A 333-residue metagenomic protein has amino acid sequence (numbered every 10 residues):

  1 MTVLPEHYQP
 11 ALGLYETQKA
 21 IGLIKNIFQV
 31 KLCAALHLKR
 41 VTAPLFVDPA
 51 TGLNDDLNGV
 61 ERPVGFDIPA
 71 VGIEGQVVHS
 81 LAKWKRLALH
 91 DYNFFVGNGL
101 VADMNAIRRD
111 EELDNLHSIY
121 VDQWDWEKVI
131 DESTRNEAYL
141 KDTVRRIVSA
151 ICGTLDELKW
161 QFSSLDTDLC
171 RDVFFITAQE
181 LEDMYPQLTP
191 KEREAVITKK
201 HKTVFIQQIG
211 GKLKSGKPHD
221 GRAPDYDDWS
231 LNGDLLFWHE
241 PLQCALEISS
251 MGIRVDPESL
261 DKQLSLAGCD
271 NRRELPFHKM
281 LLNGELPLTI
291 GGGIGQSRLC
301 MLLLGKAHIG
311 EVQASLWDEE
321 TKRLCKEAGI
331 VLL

Functional and structural regions predicted by a protein language model:
M1-H117, D125-V129: Class II aminoacyl-tRNA synthetase-like tRNA-binding/catalytic domains
E16-K19, L23, I27, R135-D142 (+4 more regions): Generic recognition of stable, solvent-exposed alpha-helical segments in well-folded globular domains
L32-K39, I147-L158, A307: A generic secondary-structure signal for well-formed alpha-helical elements
V41, D48-N54, T167-I176, D318: N-terminal pre-domains immediately preceding structured catalytic cores
F66-I68, H90-V96, L116-S118, D166 (+4 more regions): A general structural signal for short secondary-structure junctions and capping/turn motifs
N98-L100, V121-D125, H201-T203, Q243-A245: Extracellular structured ligand-interaction cores
A102-E192: Extended, charged alpha-beta segments that form solvent-exposed binding/catalytic grooves in nucleic-acid-handling
I107, T177-L333: A translation/RNA-centric and nucleic-acid-associated enzymatic feature enriched in Class II aminoacyl-tRNA synthetases
